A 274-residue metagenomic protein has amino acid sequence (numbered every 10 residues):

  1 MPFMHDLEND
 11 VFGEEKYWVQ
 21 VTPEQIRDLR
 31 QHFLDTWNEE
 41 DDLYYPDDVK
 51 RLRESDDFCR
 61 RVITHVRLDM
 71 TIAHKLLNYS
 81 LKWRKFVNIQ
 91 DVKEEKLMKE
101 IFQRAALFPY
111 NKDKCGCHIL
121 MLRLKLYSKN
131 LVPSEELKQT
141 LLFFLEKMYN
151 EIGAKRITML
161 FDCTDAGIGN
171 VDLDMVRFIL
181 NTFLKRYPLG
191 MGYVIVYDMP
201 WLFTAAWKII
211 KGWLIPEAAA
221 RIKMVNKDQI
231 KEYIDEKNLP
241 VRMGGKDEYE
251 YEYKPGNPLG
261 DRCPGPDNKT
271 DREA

Functional and structural regions predicted by a protein language model:
M1-A274: Basic, amphipathic alpha-helical/coil surface patches used to engage anionic, phosphate-bearing ligands and membranes
